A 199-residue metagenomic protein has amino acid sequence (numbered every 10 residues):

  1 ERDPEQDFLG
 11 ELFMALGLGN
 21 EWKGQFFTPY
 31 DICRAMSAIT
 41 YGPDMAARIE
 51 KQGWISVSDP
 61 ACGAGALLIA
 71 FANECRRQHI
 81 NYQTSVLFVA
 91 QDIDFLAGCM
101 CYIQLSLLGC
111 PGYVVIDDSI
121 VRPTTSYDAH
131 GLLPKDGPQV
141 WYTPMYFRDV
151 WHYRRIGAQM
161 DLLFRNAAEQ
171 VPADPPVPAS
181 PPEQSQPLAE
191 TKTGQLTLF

Functional and structural regions predicted by a protein language model:
E1-G10, G17, D128-F199: Accessory (non-catalytic) regions of SAM-dependent nucleic-acid methyltransferases and partner specificity/recognition
E1-I39: Conserved Class I S-adenosyl-L-methionine-dependent methyltransferase catalytic core
F8, F13, F26-F27, Y41 (+6 more regions): Phenylalanine-focused residue identity feature
E21, P60-C62, T191: Generic detector of intrinsically disordered, low-complexity, polar/charged segments
Y30-G137: Conserved S-adenosyl-L-methionine
